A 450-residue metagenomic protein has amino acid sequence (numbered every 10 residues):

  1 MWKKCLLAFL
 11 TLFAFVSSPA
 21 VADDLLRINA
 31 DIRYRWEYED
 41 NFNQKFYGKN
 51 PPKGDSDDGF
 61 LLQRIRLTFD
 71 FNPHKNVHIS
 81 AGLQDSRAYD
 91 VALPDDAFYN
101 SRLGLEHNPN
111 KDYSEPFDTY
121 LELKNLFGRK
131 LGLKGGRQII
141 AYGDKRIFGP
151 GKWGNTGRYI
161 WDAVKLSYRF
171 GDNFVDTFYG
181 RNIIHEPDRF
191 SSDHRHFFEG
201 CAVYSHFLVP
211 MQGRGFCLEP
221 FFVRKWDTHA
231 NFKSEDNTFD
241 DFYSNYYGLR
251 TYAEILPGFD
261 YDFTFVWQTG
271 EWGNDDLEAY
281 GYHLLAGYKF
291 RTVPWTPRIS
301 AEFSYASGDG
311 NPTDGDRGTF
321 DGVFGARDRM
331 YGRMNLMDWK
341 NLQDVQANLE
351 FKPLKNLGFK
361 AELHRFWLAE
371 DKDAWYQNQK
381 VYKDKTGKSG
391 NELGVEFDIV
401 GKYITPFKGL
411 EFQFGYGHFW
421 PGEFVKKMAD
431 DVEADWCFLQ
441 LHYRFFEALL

Functional and structural regions predicted by a protein language model:
M1-D24, A448-L450: Cleavable N-terminal export/targeting peptides
A22-Y47, H78-A81, F216: Transmembrane beta-strand segments of Gram-negative outer membrane beta-barrel proteins
R35, I399, T405, E433-L450: Outer-membrane beta-barrel "beta-signal"
F42-Q63, F71-R129, Y142, R146-G151 (+7 more regions): Surface-exposed loop and membrane-interface regions of Gram-negative outer-membrane beta-barrel proteins
Q44-K53, D95-L105, D188-R195, H229-F239 (+4 more regions): Solvent-exposed loop segments that connect transmembrane elements
F127-L133, G151-T313, K352-L357, L363-W367 (+5 more regions): Signature for the C-terminal beta-barrel architecture of outer-membrane proteins
G200-H206, F324-K352: Outer-membrane beta-barrel signature, preferentially recognizing the C-terminal barrel domain of Gram-negative
A347, K360-A361, E392-T405, G409-G415 (+1 more regions): Conserved C-terminal beta-signal and adjacent last beta-strands/turns of outer-membrane beta-barrel proteins
